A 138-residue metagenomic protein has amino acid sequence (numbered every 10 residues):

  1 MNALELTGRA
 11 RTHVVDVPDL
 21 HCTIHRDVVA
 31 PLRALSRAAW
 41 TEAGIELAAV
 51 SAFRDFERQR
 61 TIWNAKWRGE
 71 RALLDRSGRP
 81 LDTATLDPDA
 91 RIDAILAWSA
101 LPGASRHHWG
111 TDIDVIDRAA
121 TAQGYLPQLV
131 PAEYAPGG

Functional and structural regions predicted by a protein language model:
M1-A52, F56-G138: Extracytoplasmic cell-surface/polysaccharide-interacting catalytic and binding patches
